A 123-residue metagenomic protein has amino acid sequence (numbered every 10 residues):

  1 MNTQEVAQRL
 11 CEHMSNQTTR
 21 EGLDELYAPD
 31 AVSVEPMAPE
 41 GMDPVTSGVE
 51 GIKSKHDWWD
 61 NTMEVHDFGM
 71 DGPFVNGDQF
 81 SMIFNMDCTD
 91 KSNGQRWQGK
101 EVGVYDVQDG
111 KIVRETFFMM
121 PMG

Functional and structural regions predicted by a protein language model:
M1-D30: Short acidic-aromatic low-complexity motifs
Q4-E5, E40-G41, D87: A short, structure-level motif marking secondary-structure boundaries and short turns
R20-G77: A solvent-exposed, acidic/Ser-Thr-rich amphipathic alpha-helical stretch
K53, D57-G123: A beta-strand edge to alpha-helix "cap/lid" segment located at domain peripheries
